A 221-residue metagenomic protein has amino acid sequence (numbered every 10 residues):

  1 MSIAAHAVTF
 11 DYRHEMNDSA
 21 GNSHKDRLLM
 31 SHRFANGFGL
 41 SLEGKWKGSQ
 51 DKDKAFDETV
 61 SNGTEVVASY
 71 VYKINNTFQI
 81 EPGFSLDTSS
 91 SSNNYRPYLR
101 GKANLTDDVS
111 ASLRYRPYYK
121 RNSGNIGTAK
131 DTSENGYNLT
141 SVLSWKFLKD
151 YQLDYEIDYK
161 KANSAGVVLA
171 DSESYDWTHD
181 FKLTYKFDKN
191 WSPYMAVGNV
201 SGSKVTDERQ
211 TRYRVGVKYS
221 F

Functional and structural regions predicted by a protein language model:
A5-K54, S61-G63: Short glycine/proline- and aromatic-enriched beta-strand/turn motifs that initiate or cap beta-hairpins
V8-F10, N36-L42, K73-P82, D107-L113 (+3 more regions): Repeated loop/turn-to-beta-strand initiation elements of outer-membrane beta-barrel proteins
H14-A20, G44-Q50, Y72, F84-S90 (+4 more regions): Transmembrane beta-strands of outer-membrane beta-barrel pores
N22-D26, M30, V60-V66, N93-P97 (+3 more regions): Residues that define the transmembrane beta-barrel architecture of outer-membrane proteins
H32, Y70-Y72, L86, G101-A103 (+6 more regions): Residue-level signature of outer-membrane beta-barrel architecture
T77, N93-G166: Detector for outer-membrane/organellar transmembrane beta-barrel domains, recognizing the amphipathic beta-strand
F147, F181-F187, E208-F221: Outer-membrane beta-barrel "beta-signal"
Q152-A196: Outer membrane beta-barrel transmembrane domains
